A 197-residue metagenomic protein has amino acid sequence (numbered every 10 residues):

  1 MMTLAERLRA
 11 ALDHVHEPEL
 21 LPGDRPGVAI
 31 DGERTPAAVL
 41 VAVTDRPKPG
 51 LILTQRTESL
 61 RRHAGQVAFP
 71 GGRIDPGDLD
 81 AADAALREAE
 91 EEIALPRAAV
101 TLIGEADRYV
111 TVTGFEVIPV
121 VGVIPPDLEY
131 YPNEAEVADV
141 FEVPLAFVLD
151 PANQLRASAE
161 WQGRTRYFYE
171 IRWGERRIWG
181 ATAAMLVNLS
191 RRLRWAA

Functional and structural regions predicted by a protein language model:
M1-A68, R73-L128, V137, S158-A197: N-terminal leader/linker segments that precede catalytic domains of diphosphate-processing enzymes
Y130-F141, L145-F147: Acidic, glycine-rich loop-and-strand cores that form catalytic or ligand-binding grooves in diverse globular domains
E134, A152, S190: Short, flexible helix/strand-to-coil boundary loops that buttress conserved ligand/catalytic motifs in alpha/beta
F147-S158: Short acidic, Gly/Pro-enriched loop/turn segments at secondary-structure junctions
